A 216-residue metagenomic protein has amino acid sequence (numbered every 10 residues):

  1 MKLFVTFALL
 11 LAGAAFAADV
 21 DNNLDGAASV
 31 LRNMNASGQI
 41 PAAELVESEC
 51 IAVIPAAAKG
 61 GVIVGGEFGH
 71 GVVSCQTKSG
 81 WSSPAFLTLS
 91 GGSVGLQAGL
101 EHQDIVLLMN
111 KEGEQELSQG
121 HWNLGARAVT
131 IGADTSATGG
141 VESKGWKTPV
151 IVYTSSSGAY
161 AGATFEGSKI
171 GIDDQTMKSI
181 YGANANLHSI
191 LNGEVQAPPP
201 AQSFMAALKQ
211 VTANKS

Functional and structural regions predicted by a protein language model:
M1-V5: Positively charged n-region of N-terminal signal peptides that target proteins for export
A8-A17: Hydrophobic h-region of N-terminal signal peptides that target proteins for export in Gram-negative bacteria
A18-S216: Small-residue-enriched, tightly packed secondary-structure blocks
